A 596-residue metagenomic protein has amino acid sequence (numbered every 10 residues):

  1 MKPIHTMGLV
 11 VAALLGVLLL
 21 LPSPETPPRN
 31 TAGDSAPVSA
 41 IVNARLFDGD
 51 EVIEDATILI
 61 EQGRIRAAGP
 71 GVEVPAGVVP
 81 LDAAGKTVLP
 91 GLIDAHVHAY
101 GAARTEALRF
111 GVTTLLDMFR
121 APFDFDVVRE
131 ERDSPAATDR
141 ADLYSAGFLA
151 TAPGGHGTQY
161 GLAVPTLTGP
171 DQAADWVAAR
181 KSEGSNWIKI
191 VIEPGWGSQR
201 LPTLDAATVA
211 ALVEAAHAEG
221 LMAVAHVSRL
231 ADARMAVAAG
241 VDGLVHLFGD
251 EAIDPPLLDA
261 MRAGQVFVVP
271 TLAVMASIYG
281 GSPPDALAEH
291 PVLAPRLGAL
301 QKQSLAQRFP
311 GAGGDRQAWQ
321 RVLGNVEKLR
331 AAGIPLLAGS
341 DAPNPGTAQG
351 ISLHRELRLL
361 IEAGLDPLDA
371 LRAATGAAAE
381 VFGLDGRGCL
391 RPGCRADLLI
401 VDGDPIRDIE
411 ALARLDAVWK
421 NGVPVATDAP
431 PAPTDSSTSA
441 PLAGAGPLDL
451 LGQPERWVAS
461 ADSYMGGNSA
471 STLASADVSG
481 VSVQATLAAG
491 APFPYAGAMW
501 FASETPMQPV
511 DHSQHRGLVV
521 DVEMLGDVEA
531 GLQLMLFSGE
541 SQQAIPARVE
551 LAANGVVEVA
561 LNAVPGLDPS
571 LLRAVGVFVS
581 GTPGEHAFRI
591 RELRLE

Functional and structural regions predicted by a protein language model:
T26-V38, L46, D50-L89: Histidine-rich, glycine-flanked metal-binding segment
R29-T31, L46-T57, P70, A348 (+2 more regions): Acidic, glycine-enriched loop/beta-strand segments at the rims of small-molecule binding/catalytic pockets
S39, V74-T113: Replace "His-x-His-based motif
P90-A99, G157-D175, M222: Active-site mouth loops of central-metabolism enzymes
R104-V127, R140-F148, S185-G195, M222 (+3 more regions): Divalent metal-dependent hydrolysis catalytic cores, especially in the metallo-beta-lactamase
A136-F148, P202-A225, Q265-P270: Alpha-helix-loop-beta-strand connector modules within alpha/beta enzyme cores
D175-G197, F248-A363: Active-site neighborhoods of metal-dependent hydrolases
D435-E596: Beta-rich carbohydrate-recognition modules and glycan-binding surfaces
